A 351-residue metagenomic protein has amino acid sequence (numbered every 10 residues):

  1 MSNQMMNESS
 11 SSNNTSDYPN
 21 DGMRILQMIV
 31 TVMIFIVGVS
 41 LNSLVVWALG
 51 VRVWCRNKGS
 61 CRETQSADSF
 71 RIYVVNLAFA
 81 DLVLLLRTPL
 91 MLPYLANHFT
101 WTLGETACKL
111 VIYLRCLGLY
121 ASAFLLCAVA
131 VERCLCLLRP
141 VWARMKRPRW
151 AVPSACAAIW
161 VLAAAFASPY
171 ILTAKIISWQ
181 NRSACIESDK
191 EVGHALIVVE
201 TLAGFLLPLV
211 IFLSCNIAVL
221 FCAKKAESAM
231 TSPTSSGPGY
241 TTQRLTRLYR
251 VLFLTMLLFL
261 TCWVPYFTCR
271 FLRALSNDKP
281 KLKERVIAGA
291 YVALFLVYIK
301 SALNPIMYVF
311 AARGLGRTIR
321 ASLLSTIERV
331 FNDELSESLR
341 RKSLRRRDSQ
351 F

Functional and structural regions predicted by a protein language model:
M1-Y18, V51-T64, S228-Y249, K281-L282 (+1 more regions): Intrinsically disordered regulatory tails of 7TM GPCRs
S2, T31, V45-G50, V83-F99 (+7 more regions): Helix-to-loop junction signature of class
S9-Y18, L95-C116, Y120, R139 (+3 more regions): Loop architecture of class A 7-transmembrane GPCRs
M23-V32, Q65-V129, C136-R139, A143-K146: Extracellular TM2-ECL1-early TM3 structural module of rhodopsin-like
R24-T31, I72, C108-I112, V152-C156 (+6 more regions): Residue-level signature of transmembrane alpha-helical entry/exit and packing/kink sites in multi-pass membrane
I34-G38, N76-T88, C116, A155-A167 (+3 more regions): Alpha-helical transmembrane segments of multi-pass membrane proteins
V39-G50, A78, L85-P89, L117-V141 (+2 more regions): Cytoplasm-facing ends of alpha-helical transmembrane segments in multi-pass membrane proteins
G59-S69, Y73, F79, D189 (+1 more regions): Intracellular effector-coupling site of seven-transmembrane GPCRs, centered on the ICL3-to-TM6 transition
